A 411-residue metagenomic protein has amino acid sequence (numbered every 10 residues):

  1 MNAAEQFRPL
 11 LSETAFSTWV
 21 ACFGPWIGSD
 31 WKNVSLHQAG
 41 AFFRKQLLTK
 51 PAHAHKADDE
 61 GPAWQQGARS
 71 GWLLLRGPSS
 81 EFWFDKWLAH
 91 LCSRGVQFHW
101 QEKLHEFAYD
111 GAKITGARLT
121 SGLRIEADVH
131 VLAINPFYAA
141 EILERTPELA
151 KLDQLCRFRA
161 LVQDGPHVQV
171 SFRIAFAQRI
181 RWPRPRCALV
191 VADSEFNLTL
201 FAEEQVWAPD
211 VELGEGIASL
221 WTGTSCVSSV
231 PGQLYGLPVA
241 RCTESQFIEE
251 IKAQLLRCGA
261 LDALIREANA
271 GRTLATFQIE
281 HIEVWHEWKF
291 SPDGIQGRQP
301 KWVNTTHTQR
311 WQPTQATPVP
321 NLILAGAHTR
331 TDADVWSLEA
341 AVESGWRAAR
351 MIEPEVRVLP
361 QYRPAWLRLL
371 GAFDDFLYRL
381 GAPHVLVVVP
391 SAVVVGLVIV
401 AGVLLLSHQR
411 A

Functional and structural regions predicted by a protein language model:
M1-D110: Active-site/ligand-binding neighborhood in enzyme catalytic cores
M1-W26, E249, A253-Q278, G294 (+5 more regions): Rossmann-like nucleotide/phosphate-binding core characteristic of flavoprotein oxidoreductases
Q6, F82-S93, Q246-C258, S344-M351: Amphipathic alpha-helical segments that form well-ordered structural scaffolds and often line/cohere around active
A54-L75, A127-V129, I134-E343: C-terminal segments that line or cap access tunnels to active or ligand-binding sites in enzymes and enzyme-associated
R94, E126-V131, A349-R357: Short, hydrophobic alpha-helical segments
F107-I125: Conserved beta-strand-loop-beta-strand element in the redox core of flavoprotein oxidoreductases
L123, Y138-A140, A160-L161, Y378-V385: Acidic/histidine-rich catalytic neighborhood
K301-A411: C-terminal lid/capping helical subdomain adjacent to the catalytic/cofactor pocket in oxidative enzymes
